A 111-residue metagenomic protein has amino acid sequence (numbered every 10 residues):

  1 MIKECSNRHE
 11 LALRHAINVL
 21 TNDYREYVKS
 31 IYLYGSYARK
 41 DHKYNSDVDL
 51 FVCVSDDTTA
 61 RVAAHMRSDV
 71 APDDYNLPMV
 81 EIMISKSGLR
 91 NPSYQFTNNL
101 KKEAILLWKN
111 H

Functional and structural regions predicted by a protein language model:
M1-Y27, R39-Y44, V54-H111: Catalytic core of pol beta-like nucleotidyltransferases
K29-Y37: Short gly/ser-rich loop at a beta-strand->alpha-helix junction or flexible surface loop bordering the NTP-binding
S46-V48: Short, conserved active-site loops that position catalytic residues or coordinate cofactors/metal ions across diverse
